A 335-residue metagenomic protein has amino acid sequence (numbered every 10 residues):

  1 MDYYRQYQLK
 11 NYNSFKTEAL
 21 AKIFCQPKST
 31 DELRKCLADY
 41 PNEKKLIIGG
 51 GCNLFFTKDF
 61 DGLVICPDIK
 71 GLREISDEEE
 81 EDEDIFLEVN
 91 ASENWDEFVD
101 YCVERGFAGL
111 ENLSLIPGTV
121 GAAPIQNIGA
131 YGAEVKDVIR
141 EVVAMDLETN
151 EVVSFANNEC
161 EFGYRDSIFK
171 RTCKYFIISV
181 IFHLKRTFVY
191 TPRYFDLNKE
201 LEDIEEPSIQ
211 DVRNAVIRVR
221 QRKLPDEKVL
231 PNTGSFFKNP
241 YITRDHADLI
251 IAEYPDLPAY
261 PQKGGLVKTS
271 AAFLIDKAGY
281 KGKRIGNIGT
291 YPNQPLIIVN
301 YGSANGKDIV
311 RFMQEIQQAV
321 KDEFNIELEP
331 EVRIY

Functional and structural regions predicted by a protein language model:
M1-T149: Anion-binding (especially nucleotide phosphate/pyrophosphate-binding) glycine-rich loop and adjoining beta-alpha core
Y4, K10-T17, L54, V152-V299 (+2 more regions): Phosphate/pyrophosphate- and phosphate-bearing ligand-binding catalytic cores of soluble enzymes
F107, G306-I309: Beta-rich strand-turn-strand
